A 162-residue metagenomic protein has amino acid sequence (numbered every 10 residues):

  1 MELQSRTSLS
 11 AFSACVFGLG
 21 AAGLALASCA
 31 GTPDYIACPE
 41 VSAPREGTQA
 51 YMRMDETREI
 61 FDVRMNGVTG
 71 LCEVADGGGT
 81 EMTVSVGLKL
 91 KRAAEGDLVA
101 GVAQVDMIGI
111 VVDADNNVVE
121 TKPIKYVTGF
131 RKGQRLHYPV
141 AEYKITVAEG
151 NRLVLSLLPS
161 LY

Functional and structural regions predicted by a protein language model:
M1-C29: Sec-dependent bacterial lipoprotein signal peptides
G23-E46: Bacterial Sec signal peptide processing site at the extreme N-terminus
T32-Y35, V102-Q104, T146-L161: Short, surface-exposed ligand- or partner-binding patches at beta-edge/loop junctions that are enriched in aromatics
E40-A50, E59-N66, V127, K144 (+1 more regions): Extracellular/secretory-pathway and virion-surface proteins
E59-D62, T69-S85, A94-G101, T146: Short, solvent-exposed beta-strand/turn "edge" segments of beta-rich domains on protein surfaces
N66, T83-K89, V154: One-face residue pattern on beta-strands with alternating periodicity enriched for small/polar residues
G67-C72, L88-G96, M107-D115, T128-F130 (+2 more regions): Beta-strand elements of well-folded, non-transmembrane domains
D115-N117, K122-N151, S160-Y162: Short, solvent-exposed, Trp/other aromatic-anchored flexible loops in extracytoplasmic proteins
